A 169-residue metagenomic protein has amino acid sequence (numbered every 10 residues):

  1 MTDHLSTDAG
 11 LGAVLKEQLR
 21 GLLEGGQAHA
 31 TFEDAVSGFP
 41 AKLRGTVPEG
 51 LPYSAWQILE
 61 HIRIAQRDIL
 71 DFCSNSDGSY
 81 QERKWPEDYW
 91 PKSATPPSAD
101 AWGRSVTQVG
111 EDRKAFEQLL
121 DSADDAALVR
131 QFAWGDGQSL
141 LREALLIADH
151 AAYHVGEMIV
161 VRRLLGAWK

Functional and structural regions predicted by a protein language model:
T2-G12, K16-H29, E33-V36, A41-W90 (+1 more regions): Short, contiguous alpha-helical
W90-R130, L141-I147: Acidic/histidine-rich alpha-helical segments that form the ligand environment of transition-metal centers
